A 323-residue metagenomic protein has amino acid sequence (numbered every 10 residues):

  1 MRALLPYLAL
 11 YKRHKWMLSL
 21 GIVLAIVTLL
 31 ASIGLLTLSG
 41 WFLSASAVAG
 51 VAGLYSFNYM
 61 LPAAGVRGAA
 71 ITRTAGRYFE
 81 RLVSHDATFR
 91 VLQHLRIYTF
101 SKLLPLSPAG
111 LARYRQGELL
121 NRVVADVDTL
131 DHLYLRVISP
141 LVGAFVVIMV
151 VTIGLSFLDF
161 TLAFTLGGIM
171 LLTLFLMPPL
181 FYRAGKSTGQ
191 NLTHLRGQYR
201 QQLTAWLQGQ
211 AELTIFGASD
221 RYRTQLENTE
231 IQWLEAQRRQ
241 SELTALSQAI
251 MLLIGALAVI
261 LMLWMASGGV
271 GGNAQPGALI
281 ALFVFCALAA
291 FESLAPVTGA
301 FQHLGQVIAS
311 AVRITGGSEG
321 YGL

Functional and structural regions predicted by a protein language model:
M1-S32, G50, E80, S84 (+5 more regions): Membrane-integrated ABC transporters
L8-K15, P108, A125-Y134, I138 (+3 more regions): An intracellular "coupling" helix at the cytosolic face of ABC transporter transmembrane type-1 domains
M17-V23, V27-T28, S32, V48-L92 (+1 more regions): Transmembrane-helix motif of ABC transporter permease domains
V23-V48, T72, V142-Y182, Q240-A287: A hydrophobic transmembrane-helix motif
S39, R67-A112, Q116, L135 (+2 more regions): Juxtamembrane helix-loop junctions of ABC transporter transmembrane domains
A64-A87, S139, G143, G167-L192 (+1 more regions): Alpha-helical transmembrane segments of multi-pass membrane proteins
V83, F89, I97-N121, V127 (+2 more regions): Short intracellular "coupling" helices and adjacent cytoplasmic loop segments at the cytosolic face of multi-pass
T214-A218, E242, A290-E319: Cytosolic ends of transmembrane helices, especially the final helix of ABC transmembrane type-1 domains
